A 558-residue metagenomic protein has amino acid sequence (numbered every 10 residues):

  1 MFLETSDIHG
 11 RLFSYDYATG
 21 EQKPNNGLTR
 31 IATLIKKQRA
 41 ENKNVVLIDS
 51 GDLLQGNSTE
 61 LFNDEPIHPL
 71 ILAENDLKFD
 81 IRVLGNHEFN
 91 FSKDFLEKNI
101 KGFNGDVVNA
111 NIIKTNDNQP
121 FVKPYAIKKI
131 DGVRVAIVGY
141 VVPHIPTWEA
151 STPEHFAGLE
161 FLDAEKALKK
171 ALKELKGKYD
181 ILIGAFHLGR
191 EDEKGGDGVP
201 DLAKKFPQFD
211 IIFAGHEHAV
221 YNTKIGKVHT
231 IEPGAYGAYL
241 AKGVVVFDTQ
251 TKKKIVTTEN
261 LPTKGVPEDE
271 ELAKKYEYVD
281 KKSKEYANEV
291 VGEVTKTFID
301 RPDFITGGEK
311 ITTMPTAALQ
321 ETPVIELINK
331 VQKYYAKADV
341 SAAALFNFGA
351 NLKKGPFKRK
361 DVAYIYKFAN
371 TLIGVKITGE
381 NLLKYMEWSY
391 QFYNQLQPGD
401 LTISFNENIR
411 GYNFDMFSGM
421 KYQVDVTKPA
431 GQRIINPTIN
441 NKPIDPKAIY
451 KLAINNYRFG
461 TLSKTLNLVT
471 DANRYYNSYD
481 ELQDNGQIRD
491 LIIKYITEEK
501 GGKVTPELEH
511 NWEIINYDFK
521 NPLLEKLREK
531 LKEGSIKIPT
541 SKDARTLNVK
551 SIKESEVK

Functional and structural regions predicted by a protein language model:
M1-E271, M314, L319-V331, S341 (+3 more regions): Acidic, metal/ion-coordinating pockets
R11-L34, I145, E154-D163, K170-A171 (+1 more regions): Catalytic centers of hydrolytic enzymes
